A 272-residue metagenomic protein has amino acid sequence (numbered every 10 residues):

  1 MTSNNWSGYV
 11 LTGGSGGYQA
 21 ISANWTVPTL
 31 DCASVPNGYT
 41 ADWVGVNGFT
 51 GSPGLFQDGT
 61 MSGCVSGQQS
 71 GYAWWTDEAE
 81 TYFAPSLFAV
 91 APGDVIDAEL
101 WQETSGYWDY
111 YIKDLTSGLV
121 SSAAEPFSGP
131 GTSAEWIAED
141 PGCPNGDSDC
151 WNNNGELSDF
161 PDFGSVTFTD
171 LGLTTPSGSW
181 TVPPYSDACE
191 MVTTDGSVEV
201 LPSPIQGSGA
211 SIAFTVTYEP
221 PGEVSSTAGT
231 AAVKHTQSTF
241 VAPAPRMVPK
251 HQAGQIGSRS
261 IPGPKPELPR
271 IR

Functional and structural regions predicted by a protein language model:
M1-R272: Exposed, interaction-prone regions of secreted/extracellular proteins
